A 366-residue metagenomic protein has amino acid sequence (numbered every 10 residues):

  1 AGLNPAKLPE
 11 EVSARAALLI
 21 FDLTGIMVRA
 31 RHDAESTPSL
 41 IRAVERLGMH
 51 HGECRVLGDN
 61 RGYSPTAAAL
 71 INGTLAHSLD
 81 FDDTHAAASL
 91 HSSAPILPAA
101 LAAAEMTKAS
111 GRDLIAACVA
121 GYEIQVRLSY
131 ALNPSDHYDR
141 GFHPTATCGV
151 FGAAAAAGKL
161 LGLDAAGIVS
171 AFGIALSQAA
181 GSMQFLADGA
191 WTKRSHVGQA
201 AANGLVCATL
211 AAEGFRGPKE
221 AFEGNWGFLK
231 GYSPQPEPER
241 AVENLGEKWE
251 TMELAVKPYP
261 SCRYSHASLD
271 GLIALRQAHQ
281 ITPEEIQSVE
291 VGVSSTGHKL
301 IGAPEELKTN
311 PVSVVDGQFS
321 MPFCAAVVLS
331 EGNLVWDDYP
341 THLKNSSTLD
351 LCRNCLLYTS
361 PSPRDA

Functional and structural regions predicted by a protein language model:
A1-S89, T192-A202, T209-S360, R364: Terminal-appendage/accessory-domain detector
G2-A6, E105, P134: General structural signal for alpha-helix termini and helix-helix connectors
S13, A17, F21, I96 (+2 more regions): Hydrophobic face of alpha-helices
L23-A30, S92-D113, G149-L163, C262-Q280 (+1 more regions): Alpha-helical support elements that line or immediately flank enzyme active sites and cofactor-binding pockets
L70-H85, S89-S110, A117, I124 (+1 more regions): Function-dense linear segments that define catalytic or interfacial modules in macromolecule-processing proteins
A76, P95-P98, A102, I124 (+3 more regions): Short connector loops/turns at beta-strand edges and beta->alpha or beta->beta junctions
K108, R112-A200: Glycine-rich, mobile lid/loop segments that gate access to catalytic sites or pores
